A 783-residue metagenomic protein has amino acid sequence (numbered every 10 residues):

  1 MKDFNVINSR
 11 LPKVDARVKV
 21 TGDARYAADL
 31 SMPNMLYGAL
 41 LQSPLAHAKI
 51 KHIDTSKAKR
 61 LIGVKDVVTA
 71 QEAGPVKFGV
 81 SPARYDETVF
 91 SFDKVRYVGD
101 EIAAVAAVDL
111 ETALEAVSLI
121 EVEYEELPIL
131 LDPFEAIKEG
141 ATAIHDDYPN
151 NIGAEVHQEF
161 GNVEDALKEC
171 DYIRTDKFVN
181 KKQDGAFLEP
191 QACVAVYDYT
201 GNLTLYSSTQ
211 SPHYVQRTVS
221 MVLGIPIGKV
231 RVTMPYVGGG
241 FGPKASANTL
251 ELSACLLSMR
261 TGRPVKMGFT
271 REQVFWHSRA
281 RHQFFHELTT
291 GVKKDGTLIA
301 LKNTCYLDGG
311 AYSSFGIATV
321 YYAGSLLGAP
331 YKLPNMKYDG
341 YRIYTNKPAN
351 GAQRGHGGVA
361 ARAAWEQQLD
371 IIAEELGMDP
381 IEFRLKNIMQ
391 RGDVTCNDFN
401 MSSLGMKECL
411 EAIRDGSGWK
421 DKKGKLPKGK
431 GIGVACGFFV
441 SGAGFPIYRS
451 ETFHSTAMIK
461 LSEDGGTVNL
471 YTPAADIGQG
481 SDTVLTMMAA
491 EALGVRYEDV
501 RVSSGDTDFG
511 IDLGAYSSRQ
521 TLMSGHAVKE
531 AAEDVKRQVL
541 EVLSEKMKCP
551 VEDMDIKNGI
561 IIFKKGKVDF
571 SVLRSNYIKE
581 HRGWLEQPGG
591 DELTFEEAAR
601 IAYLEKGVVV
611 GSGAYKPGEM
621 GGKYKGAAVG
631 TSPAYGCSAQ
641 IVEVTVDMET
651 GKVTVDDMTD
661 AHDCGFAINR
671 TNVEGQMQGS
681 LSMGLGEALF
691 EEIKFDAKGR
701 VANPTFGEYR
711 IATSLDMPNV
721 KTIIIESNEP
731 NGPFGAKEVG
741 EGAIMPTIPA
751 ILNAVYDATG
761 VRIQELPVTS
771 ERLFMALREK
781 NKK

Functional and structural regions predicted by a protein language model:
M1-E155, I173: Flexible, low-hydrophobicity surface segments
S9, D15-T21, N150-C193, Q283-Q368 (+2 more regions): Glycine-rich loop/linker segments at domain edges
A70-Q71, G224-K229, R260-V265, K294 (+4 more regions): C-terminal catalytic domains of large/alpha subunits in multi-subunit enzymes
K77-P82, A116-L119, S207, Q216-T218 (+12 more regions): Short acidic, glycine/serine/threonine-rich loops at helix termini
K94, P226-G228, T233-M234, M259-T270 (+1 more regions): Conserved catalytic cysteine-centered active-site region of acyl-thioester-dependent Claisen-condensing enzymes
A141-L223, N387-T467, A702-D716, K721-I723: Helix-loop-helix junctions that connect adjacent transmembrane helices in secondary transporters/permeases, recognized
G240-G262, K266-G268, S481-M488: Thiamine diphosphate
